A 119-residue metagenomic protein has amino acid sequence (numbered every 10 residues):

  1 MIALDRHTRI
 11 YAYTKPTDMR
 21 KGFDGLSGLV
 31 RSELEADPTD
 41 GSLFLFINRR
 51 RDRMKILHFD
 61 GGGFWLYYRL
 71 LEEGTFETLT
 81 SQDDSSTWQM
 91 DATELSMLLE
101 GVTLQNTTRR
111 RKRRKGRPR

Functional and structural regions predicted by a protein language model:
M1-R119: Polybasic/polar functional segments that serve as interface/processing modules
